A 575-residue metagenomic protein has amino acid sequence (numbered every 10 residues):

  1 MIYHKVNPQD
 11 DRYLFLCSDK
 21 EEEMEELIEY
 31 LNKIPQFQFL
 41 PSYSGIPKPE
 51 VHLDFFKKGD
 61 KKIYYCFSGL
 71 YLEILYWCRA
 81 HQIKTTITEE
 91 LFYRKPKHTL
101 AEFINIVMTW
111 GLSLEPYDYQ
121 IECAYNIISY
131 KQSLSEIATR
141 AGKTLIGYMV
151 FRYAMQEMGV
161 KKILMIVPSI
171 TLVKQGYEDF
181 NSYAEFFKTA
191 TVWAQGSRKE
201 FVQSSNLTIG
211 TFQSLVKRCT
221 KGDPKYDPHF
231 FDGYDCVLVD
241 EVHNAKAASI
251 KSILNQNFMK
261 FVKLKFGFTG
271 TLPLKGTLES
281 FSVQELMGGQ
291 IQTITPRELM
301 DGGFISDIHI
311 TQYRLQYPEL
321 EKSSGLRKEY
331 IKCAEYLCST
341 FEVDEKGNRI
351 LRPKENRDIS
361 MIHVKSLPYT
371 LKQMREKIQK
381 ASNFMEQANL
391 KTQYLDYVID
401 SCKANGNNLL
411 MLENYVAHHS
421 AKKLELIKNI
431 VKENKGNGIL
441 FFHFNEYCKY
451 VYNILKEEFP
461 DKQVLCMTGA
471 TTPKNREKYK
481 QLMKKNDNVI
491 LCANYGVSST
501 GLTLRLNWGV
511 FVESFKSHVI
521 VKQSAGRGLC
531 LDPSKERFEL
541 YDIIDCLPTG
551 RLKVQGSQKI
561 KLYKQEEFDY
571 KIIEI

Functional and structural regions predicted by a protein language model:
Y130-A154: Walker A/P-loop
T144-I146, Y153-A154, G159-S182, L274 (+1 more regions): Conserved Walker A/P-loop ATP-binding site and its immediately adjacent core in helicase/helicase-like ATPase domains
I163-V173, F341-R375, S382-L390, Y394 (+3 more regions): Conserved strand-helix element at the start of the C-terminal RecA-like helicase core
E200, K449-Y450, K462-G496: Conserved helicase ATPase core of P-loop NTP-dependent helicases/translocases
S204-C219, L482-S499: Conserved two-lobed SF2 helicase motor
H243-H309, Y563: Post-DEXD/H (motif II) to motif III coupling segment of the RecA-like Helicase ATP-binding lobe
L502-S514, E539-D542: A short beta-strand element within the Helicase C-terminal
S517-L540: Conserved SF2 helicase motif VI
